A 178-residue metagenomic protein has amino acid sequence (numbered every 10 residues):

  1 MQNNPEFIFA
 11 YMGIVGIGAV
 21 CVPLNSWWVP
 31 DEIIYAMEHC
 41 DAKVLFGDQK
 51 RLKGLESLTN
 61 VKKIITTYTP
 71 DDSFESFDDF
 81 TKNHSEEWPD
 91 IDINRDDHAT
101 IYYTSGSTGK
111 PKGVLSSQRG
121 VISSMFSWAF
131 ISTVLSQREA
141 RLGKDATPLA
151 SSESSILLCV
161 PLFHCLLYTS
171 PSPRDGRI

Functional and structural regions predicted by a protein language model:
M1-N4, N25, E153, C159-H164: Conserved AMP-binding
M1-W28: Conserved AMP-binding/adenylate-forming
M12-I17, Y35, H39, H164 (+1 more regions): Short hydrophobic alpha-helices that are characteristic scaffold elements of the AMP-binding
W28-S57, S124-L157: Conserved ATP-dependent adenylate/AMP-binding module captured primarily in the ANL superfamily
K50-R95, I122: ANL superfamily adenylate-forming
S85-Y103, K110, A140, A146-S155: Conserved pre-ATP/AMP-binding loop-to-beta segment of ANL
A99-L135: Conserved AMP-binding A3 loop
Y168-I178: Single conserved hydrophobic/aromatic residue that forms the stacking wall/gate of nucleotide- or nucleobase-binding
